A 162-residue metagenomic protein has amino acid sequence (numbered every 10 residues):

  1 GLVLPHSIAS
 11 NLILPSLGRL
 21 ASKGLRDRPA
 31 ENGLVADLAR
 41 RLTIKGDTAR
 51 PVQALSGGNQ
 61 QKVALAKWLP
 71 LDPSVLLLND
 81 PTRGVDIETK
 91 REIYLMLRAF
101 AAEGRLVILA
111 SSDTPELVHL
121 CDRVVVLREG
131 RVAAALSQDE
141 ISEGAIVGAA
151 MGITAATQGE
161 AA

Functional and structural regions predicted by a protein language model:
G1-A162: Glycine-rich phosphate-binding loops of nucleotide-dependent enzymes
